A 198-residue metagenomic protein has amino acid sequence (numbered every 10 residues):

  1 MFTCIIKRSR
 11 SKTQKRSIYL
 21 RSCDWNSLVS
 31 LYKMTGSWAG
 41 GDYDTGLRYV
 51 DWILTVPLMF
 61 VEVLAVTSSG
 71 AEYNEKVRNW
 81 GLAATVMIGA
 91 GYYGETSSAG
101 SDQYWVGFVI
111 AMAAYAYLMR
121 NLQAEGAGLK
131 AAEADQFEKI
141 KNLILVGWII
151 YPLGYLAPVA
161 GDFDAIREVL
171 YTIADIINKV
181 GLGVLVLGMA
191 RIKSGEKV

Functional and structural regions predicted by a protein language model:
M1-I6, L31-G40, Y49-T96: Internal transmembrane alpha-helix with an interfacial aromatic "cap," most often the third helix
M1-T3, E62, A90-G94, M112-E133 (+2 more regions): Alpha-helical transmembrane segments in multipass membrane proteins, preferentially the mid-helix core
C4-R16, T67-K76, A99-G100, A127-Q136: Membrane-interface helix-boundary motifs at transmembrane edges
R16-S22, D44-P57, N79-A83, Q103-A113 (+4 more regions): Physicochemical signature of membrane-embedded alpha-helices that form the seven-helix bundle of GPCRs, emphasizing
Y19-S37: A generic, lipid-embedded transmembrane alpha helix
L54-L64, A114-Y117, N178-G188: Hydrophobic cores of alpha-helical transmembrane segments in multi-pass inner/ER membrane proteins, independent
N121, K139-V198: C-terminal transmembrane-bundle signature of multipass membrane proteins, characterized by strong activation on
